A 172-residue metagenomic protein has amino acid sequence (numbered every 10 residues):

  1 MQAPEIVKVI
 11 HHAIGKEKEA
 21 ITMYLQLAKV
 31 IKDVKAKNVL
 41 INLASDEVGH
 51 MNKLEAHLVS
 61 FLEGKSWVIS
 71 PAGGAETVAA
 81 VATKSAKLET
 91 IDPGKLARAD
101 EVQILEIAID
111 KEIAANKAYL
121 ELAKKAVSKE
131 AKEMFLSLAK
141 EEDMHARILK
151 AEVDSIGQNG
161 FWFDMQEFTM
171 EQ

Functional and structural regions predicted by a protein language model:
M1-Q172: Iron-associated oxidoreductase/ferritin-like identity signal
